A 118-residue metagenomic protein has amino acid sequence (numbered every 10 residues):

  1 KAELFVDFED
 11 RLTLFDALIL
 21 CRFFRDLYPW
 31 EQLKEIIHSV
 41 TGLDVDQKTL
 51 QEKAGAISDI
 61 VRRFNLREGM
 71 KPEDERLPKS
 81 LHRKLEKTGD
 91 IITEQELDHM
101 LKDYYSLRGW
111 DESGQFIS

Functional and structural regions predicted by a protein language model:
K1-S118: Extended C-terminal regions of large enzymes
